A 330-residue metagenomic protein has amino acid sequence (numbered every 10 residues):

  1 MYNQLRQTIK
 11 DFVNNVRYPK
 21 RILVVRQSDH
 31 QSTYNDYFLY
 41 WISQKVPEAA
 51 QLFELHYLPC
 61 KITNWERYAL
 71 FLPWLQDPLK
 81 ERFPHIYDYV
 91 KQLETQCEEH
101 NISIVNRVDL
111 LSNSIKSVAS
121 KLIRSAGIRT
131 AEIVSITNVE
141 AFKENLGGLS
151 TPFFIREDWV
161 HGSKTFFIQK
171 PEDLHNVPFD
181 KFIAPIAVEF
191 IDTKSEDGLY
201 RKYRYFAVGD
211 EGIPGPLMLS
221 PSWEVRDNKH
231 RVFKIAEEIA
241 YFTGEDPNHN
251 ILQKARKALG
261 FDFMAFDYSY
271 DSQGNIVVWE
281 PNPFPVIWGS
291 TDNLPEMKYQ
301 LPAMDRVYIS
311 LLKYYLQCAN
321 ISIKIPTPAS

Functional and structural regions predicted by a protein language model:
M1-I22, S330: Membrane-proximal basic amphipathic "stem/tether" segments
H30-I133, A141: Conserved N-proximal alpha/beta basic substrate-recognition cap immediately N-terminal to, or forming the N-lobe
P78-D88, D197-L199, G289-Q300: Short, flexible/disordered intra-domain loops and linkers
I123-R124, L146-T165, F182-D197: ATP-grasp fold ATP-binding core
F153, I186, R201, I213 (+2 more regions): Protein kinase-like catalytic core scaffold
F166-A255: Phosphate-binding site of ATP-dependent enzymes
F261, Y270-S330: C-terminal active-site "lid" helix and adjoining low-complexity regulatory extension at the edge of ATP-using catalytic
F266-Y268: Hydrophobic residue at the +6 position relative to the catalytic HRD Asp in the kinase catalytic loop
